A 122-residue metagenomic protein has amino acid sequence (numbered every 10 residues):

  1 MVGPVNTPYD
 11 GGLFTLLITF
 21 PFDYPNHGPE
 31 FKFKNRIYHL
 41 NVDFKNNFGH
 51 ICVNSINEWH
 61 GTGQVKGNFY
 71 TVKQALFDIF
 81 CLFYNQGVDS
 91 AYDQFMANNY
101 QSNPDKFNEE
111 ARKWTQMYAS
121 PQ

Functional and structural regions predicted by a protein language model:
M1, Y24-P25, Y100: Hydrophobic alpha-helical segments and their boundary regions
M1-L13: N-terminal onset of structured domains
P4-T7, F22, L40-V42: Beta-strand elements of modular eukaryotic interaction domains
T19-G28: Proline-anchored loop/turn motifs at beta-strand termini and strand-loop-strand connectors
G28-Q122: Domain-scale recognition of soluble eukaryotic interaction modules
